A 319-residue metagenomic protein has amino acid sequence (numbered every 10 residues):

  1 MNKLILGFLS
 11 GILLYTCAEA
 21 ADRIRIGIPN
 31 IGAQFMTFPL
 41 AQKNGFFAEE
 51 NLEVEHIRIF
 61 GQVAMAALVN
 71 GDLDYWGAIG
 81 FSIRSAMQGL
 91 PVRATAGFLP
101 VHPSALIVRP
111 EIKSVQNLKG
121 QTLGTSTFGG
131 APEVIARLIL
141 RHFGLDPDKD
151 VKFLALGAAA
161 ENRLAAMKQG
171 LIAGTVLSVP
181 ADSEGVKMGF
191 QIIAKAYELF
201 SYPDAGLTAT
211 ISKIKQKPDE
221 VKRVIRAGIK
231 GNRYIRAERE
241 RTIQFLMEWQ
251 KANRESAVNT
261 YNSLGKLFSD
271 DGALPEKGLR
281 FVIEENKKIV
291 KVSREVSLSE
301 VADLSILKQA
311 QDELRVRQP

Functional and structural regions predicted by a protein language model:
I5-Y15: Bacterial N-terminal signal peptides
A18-A20: Boundary at the C-terminal end of the N-terminal hydrophobic targeting segment
D22-Q169, A173-V179, F190-S201: Short, glycine-/small- and polar/acidic-enriched structural segments that line small-molecule recognition paths
L40-A41, S104-K113, D204-D219, L267: A bilobed periplasmic-binding-protein/Venus flytrap-type ligand-binding module shared by bacterial periplasmic
G80-F81, F153, A159-Q250: Pocket-lining segment of extracytoplasmic ligand-binding domains
Q216-R294: Secondary-structure end/capping motifs
K287-P319: Conserved C-terminal helix/tail region of periplasmic/extracytoplasmic solute-binding proteins
